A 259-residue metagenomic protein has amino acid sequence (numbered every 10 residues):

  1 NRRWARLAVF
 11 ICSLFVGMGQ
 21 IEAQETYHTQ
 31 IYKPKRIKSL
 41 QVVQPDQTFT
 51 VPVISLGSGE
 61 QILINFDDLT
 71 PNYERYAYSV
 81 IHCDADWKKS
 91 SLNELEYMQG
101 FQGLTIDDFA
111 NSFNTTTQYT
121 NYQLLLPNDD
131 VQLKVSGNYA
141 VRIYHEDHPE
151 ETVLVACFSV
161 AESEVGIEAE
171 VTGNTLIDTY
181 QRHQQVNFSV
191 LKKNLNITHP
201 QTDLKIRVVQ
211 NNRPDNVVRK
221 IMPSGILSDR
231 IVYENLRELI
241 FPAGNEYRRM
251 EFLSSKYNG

Functional and structural regions predicted by a protein language model:
N1-E25: Bacterial Sec-dependent N-terminal signal peptides
T26, I31, V160-H183: Low-complexity, Pro/Ser/Thr- and charge-rich linker/hinge segments at domain boundaries
K33-H82, D178-K192: Contiguous beta-strand segments within globular domains
N72-G100, T198-I221: Extended low-complexity, serine/threonine- and proline-enriched intrinsically disordered segments
Y78-V80, G137-Y144, E238-G259: Short, aromatic- and glycine-rich surface loops/edge beta-strands on solvent-exposed regions
T105-D108, F113-P127, L227-L253: Aromatic sugar-binding surface patches on proteins that engage polysaccharides or sugar-phosphate polymers
Q118-E146: Ligand-binding face of N-terminal immunoglobulin V-set domains in extracellular IgSF glycoproteins
P149-A169, G259: Short beta-strand elements
